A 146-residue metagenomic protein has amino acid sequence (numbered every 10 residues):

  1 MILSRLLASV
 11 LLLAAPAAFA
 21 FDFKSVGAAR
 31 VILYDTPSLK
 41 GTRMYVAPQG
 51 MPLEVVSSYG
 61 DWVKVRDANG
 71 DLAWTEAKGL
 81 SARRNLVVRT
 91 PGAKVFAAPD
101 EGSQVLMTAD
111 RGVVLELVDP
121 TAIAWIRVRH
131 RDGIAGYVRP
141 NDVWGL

Functional and structural regions predicted by a protein language model:
M1-L7: Bacterial N-terminal signal peptides that target proteins for export
V10-F19: Hydrophobic h-region of N-terminal signal peptides that target proteins for export in Gram-negative bacteria
A18-T36, R43-Q49, V56-P99, Q104-V114 (+2 more regions): SH3-family beta-barrel domains
